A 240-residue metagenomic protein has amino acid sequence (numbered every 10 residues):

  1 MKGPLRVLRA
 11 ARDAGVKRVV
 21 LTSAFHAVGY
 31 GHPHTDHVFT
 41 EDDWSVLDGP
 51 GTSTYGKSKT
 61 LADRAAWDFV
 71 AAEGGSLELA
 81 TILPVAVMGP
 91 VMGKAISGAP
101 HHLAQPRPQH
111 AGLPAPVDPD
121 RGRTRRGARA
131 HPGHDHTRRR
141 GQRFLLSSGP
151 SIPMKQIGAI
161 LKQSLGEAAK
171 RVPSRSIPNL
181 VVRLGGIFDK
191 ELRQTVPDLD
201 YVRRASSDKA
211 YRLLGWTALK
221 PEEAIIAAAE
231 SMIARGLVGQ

Functional and structural regions predicted by a protein language model:
K2-S53: Conserved Rossmann-fold NAD(P)-dependent oxidoreductase catalytic core, especially the SDR/UDP-sugar
S23-A24, I82-P84: Conserved SDR Rossmann-fold cofactor-binding beta-strand/turn motif
A27, V87-G89, R126: Conserved sequence/active-site signature of Rossmann-fold short-chain dehydrogenase/reductase
V46-T52, G93-K94, A99-R121: A conserved pocket-lining segment of Rossmann-fold NAD(P)-dependent short-chain dehydrogenase/reductase
G49-A80: Active-site Tyr-X1-5-Lys
E73-L77, G89-H101, G133-F144, A168: Glycine/proline-rich active-site loop of Rossmann-fold NAD(P)-dependent oxidoreductases
G112-P132, Q142: Substrate-positioning beta->alpha
R129-Q194, R212, P221-Q240: Mid/C-terminal beta-alpha module of Rossmann-like enzyme folds, strongest in SDR-family dehydrogenases/epimerases
